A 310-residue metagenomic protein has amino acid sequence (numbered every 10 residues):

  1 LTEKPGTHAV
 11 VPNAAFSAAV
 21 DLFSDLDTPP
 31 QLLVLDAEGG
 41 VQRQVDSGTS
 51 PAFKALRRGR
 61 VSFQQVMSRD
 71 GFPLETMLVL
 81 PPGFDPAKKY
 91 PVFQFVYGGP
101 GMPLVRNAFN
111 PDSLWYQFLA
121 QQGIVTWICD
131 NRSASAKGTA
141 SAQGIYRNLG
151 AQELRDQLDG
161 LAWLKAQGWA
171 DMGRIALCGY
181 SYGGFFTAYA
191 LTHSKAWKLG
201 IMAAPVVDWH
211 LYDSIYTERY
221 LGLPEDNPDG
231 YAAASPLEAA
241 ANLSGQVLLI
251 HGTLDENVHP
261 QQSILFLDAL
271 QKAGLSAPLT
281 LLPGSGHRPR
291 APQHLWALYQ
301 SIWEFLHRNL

Functional and structural regions predicted by a protein language model:
L1-T2, R43: A short beta-strand motif characteristic of beta-propeller blades
T7-L310: Serine-hydrolase catalytic core recognition
